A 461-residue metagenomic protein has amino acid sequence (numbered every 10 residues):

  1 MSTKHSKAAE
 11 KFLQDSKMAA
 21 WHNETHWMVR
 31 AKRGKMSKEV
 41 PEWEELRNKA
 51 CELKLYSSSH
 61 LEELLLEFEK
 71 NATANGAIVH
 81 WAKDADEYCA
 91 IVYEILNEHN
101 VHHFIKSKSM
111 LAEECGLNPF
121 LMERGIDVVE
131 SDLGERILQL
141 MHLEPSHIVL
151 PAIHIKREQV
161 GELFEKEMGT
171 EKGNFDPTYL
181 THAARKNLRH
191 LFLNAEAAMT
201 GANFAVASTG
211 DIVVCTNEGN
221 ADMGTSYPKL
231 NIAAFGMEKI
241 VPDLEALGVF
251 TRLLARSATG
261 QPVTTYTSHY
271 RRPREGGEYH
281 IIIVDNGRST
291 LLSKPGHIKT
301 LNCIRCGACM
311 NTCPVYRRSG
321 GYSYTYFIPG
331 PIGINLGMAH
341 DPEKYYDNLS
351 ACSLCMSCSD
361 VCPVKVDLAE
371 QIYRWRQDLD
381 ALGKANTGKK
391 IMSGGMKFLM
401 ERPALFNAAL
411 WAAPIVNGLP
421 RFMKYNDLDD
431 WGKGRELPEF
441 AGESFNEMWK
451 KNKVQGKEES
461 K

Functional and structural regions predicted by a protein language model:
M1-G296: The feature marks the mature, well-folded catalytic cores of soluble enzymes
M1-V29, M392-K461: Intrinsic disorder at enzyme termini
D84, C309, D367-L368: Helix N-cap / loop-to-helix initiation motif
N118, E245-G248, R252, G307 (+2 more regions): Predominant activation on well-ordered alpha-helical scaffold segments within soluble catalytic domains
Y266, R274-T300, Y316-F422: Ferredoxin-type iron-sulfur electron-transfer modules in oxidoreductases and energy-metabolism complexes
C303: Short Cys/His-rich zinc-binding micro-motifs
C306-M310, C355: Extended amphipathic alpha-helical segments enriched in small hydrophobics
